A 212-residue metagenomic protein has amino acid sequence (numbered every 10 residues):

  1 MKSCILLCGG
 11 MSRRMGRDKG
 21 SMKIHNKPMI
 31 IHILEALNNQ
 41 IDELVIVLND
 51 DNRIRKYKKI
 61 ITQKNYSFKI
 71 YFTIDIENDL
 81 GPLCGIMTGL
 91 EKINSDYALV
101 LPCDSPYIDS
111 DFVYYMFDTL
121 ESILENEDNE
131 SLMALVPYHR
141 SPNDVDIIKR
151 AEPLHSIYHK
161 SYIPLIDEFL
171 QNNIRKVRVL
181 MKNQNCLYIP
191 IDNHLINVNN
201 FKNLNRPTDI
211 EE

Functional and structural regions predicted by a protein language model:
M1-L154, K160-N200: Nucleotide and nucleotide-moiety/phosphate-recognizing core
M1-S3, P207-E212: SAM-dependent methyltransferases
H159, R206: Short, conserved phosphate/pyrophosphate- and ester-handling motifs at nucleotide-, phospho-/glycolipid
N203: PAPS-dependent sulfotransferase catalytic core
